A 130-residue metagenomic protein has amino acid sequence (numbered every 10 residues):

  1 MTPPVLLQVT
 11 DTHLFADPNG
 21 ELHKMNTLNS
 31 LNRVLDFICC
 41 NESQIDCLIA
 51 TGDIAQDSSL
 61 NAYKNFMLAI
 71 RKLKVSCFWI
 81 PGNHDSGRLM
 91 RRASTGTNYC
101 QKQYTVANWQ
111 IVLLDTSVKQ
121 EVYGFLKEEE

Functional and structural regions predicted by a protein language model:
M1-N65: N-terminal active-site segment of His-dependent metallophosphoesterases
S59-E130: Extended active-site neighborhood of metal-dependent phosphoesterases/phosphodiesterases
